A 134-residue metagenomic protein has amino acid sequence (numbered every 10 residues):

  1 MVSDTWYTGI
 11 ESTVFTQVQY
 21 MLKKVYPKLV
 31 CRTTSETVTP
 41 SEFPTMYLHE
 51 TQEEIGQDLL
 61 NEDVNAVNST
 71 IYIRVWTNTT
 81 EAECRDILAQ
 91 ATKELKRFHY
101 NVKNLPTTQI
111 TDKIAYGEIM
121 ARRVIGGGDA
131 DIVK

Functional and structural regions predicted by a protein language model:
M1-L59, Q109: Small/polar-rich, solvent-exposed N-terminal microdomains that initiate assembly or binding
Y7, T79-T80: A generic structural signal for short
E53-I55, T80, G126-A130: Generic "edge-of-domain/loop-turn" microfeature
L59-L60, V64, A82: Residues at secondary-structure transition points
N65-T79, A115-G127: Oligomerization/assembly interface segments of phage tail-like spikes and tubes
T80-I87: Short, conserved charged micro-motifs
L88-K134: Acidic-leaning, charged glycine-interspersed low-complexity segments
